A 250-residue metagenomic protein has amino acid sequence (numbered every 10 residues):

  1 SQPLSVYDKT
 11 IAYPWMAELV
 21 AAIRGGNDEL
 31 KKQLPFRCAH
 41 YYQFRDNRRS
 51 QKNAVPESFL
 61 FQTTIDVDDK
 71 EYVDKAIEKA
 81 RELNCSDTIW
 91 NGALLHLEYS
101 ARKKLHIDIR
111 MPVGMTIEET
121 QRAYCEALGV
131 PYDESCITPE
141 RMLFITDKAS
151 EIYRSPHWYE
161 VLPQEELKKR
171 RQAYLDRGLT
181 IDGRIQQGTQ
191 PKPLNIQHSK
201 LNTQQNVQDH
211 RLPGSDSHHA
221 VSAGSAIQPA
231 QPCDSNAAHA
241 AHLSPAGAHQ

Functional and structural regions predicted by a protein language model:
S1-F61, K169-R170, I181, I185-G188: DNA replication initiation on ssDNA origins
T10-P14, D74-A80, R154-L162: Short, polar loop/linker segments at the starts of domains and inter-domain junctions
M16-L19, N27, V73, L167 (+3 more regions): Short amphipathic alpha-helical segments that mediate assembly, nucleic-acid/protein binding, or membrane association
A54-Y72, E78-R81, A101-V130, A149-E151 (+1 more regions): Modules that initiate DNA replication and primer synthesis
N84-A93: Short secondary-structure junctions
L95-R102, D133-T138: Short beta-strand
V113, L128-G188: Catalytic "initiation/cleavage/transfer" segments centered on a nucleophilic residue and adjacent nucleic-acid-engaging
